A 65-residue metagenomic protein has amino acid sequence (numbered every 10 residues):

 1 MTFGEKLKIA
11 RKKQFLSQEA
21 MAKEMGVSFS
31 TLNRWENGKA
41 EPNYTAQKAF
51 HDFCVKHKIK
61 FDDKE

Functional and structural regions predicted by a protein language model:
M1, R11-K13, V27: Short amphipathic helical patch at the helix-1/turn junction of helix-turn-helix
E5-A20: Short basic helix-loop element that most often maps to the first helix and adjoining turn of HTH DNA-binding modules
A10, E24, W35: Residues in the recognition helix of alpha-helical DNA-binding motifs
K12, K23, V55: Short polybasic/polar patches that bind polyanions
L16, V27, I59: Short glycine/serine/threonine/alanine-rich loop segments
V27-P42: Recognition helix of helix-turn-helix/homeodomain-like DNA-binding domains that insert into the DNA major groove
Y44-D63: DNA major-groove recognition helix of helix-turn-helix/homeodomain DNA-binding modules
